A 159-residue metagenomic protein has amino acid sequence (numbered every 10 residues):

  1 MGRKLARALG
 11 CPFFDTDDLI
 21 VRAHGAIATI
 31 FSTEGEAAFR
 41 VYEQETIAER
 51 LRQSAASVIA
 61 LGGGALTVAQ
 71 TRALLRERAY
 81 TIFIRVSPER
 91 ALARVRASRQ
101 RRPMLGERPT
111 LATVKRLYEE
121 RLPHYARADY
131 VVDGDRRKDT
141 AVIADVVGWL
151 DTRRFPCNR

Functional and structural regions predicted by a protein language model:
M1-I27, Q53, Y80, D151-R159: Glycine-rich phosphate-binding loop of ATP-dependent small-molecule kinases
R3, Q70-A73, A93-A97, A144-D145: Short amphipathic alpha-helical segments
K4, A8, E119-R159: NTP-dependent small-molecule kinase module
P12-L74, R101-P103, H124: ATP-dependent small-molecule kinase phosphotransfer cores that center on conserved nucleotide phosphate-binding segments
S54, R78-A79, A128-D129: Short, well-ordered alpha-helix to beta-strand connector turns
G63-L66, S87-E89, R137-K138: Short glycine-rich anion-binding loops that position phosphate/pyrophosphate groups of nucleotides and phosphorylated
E77-L122: A glycine- and Lys/Arg-enriched "phosphate-lid" helix/loop adjacent to the NTP-binding pocket of small-molecule kinases
